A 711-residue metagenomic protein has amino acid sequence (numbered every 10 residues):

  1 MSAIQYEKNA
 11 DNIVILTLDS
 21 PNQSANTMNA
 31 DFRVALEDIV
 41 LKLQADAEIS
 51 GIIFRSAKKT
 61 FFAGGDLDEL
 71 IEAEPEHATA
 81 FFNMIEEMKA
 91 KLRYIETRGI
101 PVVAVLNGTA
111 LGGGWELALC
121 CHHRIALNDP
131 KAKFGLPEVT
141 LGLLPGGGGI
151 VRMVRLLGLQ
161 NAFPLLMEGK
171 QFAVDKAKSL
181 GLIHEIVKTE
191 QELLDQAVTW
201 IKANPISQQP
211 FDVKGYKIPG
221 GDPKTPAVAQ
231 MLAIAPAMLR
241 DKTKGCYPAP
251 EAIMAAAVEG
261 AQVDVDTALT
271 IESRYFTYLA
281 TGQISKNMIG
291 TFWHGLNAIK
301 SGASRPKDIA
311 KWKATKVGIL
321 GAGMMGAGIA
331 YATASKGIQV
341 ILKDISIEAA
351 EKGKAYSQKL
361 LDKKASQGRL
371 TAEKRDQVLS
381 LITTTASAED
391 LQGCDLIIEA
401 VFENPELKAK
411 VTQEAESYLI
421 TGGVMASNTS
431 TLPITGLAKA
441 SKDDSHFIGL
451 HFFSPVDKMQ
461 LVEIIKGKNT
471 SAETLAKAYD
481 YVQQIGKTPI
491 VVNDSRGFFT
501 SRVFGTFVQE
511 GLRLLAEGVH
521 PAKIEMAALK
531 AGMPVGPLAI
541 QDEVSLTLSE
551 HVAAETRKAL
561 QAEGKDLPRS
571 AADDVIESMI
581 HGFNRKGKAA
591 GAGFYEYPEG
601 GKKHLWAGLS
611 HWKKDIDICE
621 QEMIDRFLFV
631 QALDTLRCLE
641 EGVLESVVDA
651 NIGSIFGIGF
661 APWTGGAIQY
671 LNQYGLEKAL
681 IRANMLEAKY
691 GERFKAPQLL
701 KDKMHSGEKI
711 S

Functional and structural regions predicted by a protein language model:
M1-R55, T79, M84, A90-R93: Conserved CoA-thioester-binding segment of acyl-CoA-metabolizing enzymes
E7-N9, D19, L70-H77, F82-I85 (+7 more regions): N-terminal glycine-rich phosphate-binding loop for ADP-containing cofactors
I13-T17, G51-R55, V103-V105, I125 (+2 more regions): Structural motif
K59-A63, L111-G112, L432-P433: Short, active-site-adjacent cap segments at secondary-structure transitions
A104, G108-G114: Gly/Ser-rich catalytic serine loop of serine hydrolases
N128-K133: Short glycine-rich donor-binding/catalytic loop of glycosyltransferases that coordinates the nucleotide-sugar
